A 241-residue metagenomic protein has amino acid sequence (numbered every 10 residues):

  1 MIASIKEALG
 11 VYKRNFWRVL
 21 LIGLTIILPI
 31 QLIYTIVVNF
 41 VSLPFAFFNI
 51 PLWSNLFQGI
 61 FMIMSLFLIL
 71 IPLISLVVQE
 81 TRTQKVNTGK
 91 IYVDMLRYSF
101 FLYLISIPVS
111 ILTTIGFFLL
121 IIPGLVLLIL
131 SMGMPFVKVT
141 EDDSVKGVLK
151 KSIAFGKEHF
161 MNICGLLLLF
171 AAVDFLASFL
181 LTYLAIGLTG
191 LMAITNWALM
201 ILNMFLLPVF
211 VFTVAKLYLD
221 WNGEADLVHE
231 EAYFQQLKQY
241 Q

Functional and structural regions predicted by a protein language model:
M1-P29, Y92-I115, I129-F179, Y240-Q241: Interfacial aromatic "cap" segments that immediately flank transmembrane helices in multipass membrane proteins
E7, N39-F40, F45, I69 (+4 more regions): Juxtamembrane transition segments at transmembrane-helix termini in multipass membrane proteins
N15-V19, P51, N55, G59 (+4 more regions): Residue-level signature of transmembrane alpha-helical entry/exit and packing/kink sites in multi-pass membrane
L20, L24, M64-L68, P123-V126 (+2 more regions): Residue-level signal for the membrane-embedded core of alpha-helical transmembrane segments, especially mid-helix
I27-V38: Alpha-helical transmembrane segments of multi-pass membrane proteins
F45-L68: Membrane-embedded or membrane-proximal helical elements that form or frame transporter/channel pores
F57-M64, L119-I122, W197-F205: Hydrophobic alpha-helical transmembrane segments of multi-pass membrane proteins
T113-L125: Short hydrophobic membrane-inserting alpha-helices and related fusion/pore-forming segments
